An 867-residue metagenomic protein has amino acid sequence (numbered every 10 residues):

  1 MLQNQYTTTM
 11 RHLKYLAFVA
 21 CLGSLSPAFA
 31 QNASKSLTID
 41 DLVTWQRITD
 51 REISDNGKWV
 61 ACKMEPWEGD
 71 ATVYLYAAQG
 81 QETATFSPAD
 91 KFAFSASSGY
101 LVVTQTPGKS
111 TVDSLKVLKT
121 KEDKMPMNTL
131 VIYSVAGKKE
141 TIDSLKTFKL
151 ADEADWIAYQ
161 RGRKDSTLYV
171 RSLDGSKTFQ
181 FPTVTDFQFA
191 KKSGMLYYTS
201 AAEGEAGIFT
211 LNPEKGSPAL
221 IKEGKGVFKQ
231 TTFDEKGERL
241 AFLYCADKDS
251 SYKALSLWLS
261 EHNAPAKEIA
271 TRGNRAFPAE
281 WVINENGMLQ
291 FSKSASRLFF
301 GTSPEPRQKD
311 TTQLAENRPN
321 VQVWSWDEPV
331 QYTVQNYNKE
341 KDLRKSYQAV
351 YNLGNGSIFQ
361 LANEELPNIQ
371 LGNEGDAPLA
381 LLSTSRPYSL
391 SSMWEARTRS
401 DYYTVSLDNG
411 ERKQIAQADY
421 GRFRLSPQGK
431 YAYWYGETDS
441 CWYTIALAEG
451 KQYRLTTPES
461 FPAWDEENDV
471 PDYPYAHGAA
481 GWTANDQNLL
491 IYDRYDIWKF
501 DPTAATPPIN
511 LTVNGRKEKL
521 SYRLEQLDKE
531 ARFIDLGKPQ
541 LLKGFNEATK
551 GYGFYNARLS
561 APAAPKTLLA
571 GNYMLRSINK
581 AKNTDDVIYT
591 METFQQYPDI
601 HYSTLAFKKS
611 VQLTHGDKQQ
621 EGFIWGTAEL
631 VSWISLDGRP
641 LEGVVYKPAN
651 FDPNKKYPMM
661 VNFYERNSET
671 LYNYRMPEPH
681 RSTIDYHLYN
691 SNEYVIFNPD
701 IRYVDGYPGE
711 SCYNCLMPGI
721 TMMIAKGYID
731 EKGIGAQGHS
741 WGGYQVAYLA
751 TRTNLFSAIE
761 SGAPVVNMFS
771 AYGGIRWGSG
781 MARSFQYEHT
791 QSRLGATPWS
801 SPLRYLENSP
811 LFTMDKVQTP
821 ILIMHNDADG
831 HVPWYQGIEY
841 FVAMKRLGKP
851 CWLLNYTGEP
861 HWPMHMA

Functional and structural regions predicted by a protein language model:
M1-S34, V765, G774: Bacterial Sec-dependent N-terminal signal peptides
F29-V587, E592-P598: Beta-propeller folds
G224, T312-Q313, L361-E364, E395 (+21 more regions): Composition- and surface-driven signal marking solvent-exposed, interaction-prone regions in large proteins
F359, L381, Y453, H601 (+6 more regions): Hydrophobic/aromatic beta-strand patches that form the interior of the parallel beta-sheet core in alpha/beta enzyme
S385, F545, E592, N662-R666 (+2 more regions): Glycine-rich His-Gly loop
T404-N409, K413-I415, F594-Q596, I600-T614 (+2 more regions): Long, K/E/R/D-enriched contiguous segments that form extended
P458-V470, F607, H615-K732, Q737-H739: Cap/lid segment of the alpha/beta-hydrolase catalytic domain
R675-A867: Active-site-proximal cap/loop segments of hydrolase catalytic domains
